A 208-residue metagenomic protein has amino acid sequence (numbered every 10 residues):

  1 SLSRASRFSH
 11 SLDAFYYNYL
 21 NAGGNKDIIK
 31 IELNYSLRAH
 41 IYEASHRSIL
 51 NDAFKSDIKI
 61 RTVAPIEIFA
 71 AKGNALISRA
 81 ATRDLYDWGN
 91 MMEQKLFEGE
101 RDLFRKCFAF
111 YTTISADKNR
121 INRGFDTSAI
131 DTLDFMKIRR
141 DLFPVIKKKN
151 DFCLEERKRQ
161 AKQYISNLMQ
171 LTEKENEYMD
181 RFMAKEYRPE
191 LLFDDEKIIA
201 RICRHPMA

Functional and structural regions predicted by a protein language model:
S1-A208: Structured mid-to-C-terminal alpha-helical surface segments
